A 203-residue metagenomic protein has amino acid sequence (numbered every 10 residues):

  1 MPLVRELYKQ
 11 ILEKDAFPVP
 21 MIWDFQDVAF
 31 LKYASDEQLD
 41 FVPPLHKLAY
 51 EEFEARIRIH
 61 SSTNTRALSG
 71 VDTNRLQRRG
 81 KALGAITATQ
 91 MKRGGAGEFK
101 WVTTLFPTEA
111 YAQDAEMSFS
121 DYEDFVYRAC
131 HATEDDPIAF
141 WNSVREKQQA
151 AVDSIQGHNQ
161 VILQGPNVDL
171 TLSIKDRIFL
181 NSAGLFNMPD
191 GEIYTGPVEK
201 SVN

Functional and structural regions predicted by a protein language model:
M1-N203: Active-site bordering "gate/hinge" segments that shape substrate access to catalytic or cofactor-binding pockets
